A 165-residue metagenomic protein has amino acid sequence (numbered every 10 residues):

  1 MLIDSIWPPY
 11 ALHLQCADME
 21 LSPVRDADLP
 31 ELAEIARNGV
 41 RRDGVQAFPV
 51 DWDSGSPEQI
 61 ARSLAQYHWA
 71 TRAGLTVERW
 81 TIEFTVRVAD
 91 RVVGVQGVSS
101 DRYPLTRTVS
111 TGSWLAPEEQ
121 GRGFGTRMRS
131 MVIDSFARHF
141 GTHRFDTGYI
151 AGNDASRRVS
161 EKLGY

Functional and structural regions predicted by a protein language model:
M1-E118, S135: GNAT-family acyltransferases
E31, M128, A155: Charged catalytic carboxylate motif
I60, G152, S156, Y165: Ligand-binding pocket scaffold of soluble enzyme catalytic domains
T85, G148-Y149: Histidine- and aromatic-rich ligand-binding microenvironments
T106, G123, A155: Residues that form or flank phosphate/diphosphate-binding pockets in enzymes that use nucleotide phosphates
S113-L115, G121-F136, R158-K162: Conserved acetyl-CoA-binding loop-helix of GNAT-fold acetyltransferases
R138-G148: Conserved GNAT acetyl-CoA-binding A-motif
